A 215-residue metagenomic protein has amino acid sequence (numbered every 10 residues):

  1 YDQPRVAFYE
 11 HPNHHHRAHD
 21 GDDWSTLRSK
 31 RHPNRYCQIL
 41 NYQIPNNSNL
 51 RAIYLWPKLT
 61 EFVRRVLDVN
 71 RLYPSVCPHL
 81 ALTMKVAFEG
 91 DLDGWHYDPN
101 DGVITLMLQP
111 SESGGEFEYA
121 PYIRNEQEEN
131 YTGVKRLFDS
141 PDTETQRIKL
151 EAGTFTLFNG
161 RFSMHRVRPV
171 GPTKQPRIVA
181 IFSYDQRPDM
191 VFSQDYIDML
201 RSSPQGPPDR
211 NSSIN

Functional and structural regions predicted by a protein language model:
P4: Aromatic-lined carbohydrate-binding surfaces of glycoside hydrolases
A7, N13-C77: Signature of the catalytic double-stranded beta-helix
P12-T26, R31-N41, L108-Y122, L157-R161 (+2 more regions): Hydrophobic transmembrane alpha-helix bundles
W24-L27, N41-I53, G94-W95, N100 (+2 more regions): Short N-terminal helix-initiation segments at or just after the protein's N-terminus
N47-L50, A81-T83, G114-E116, M164 (+1 more regions): Generic secondary-structure boundary/loop-capping signal
T60-H79, T83-L157, S193: Catalytic core of non-heme Fe(II) oxygenases with the double-stranded beta-helix
E118-Y122, Q127-N215: Catalytic core of Fe(II)/2-oxoglutarate
